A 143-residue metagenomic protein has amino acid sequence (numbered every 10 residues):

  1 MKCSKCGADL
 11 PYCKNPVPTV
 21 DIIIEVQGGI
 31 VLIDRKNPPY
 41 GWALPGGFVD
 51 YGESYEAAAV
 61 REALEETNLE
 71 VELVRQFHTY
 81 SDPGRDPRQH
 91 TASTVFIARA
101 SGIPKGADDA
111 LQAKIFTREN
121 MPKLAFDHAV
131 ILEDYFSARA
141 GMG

Functional and structural regions predicted by a protein language model:
M1-D21: Acidic, metal-coordinating catalytic segment for phosphate/diphosphate chemistry, firing primarily on the Nudix
K2, P16, Y40, H90-A92: Residue-level preference for beta-strand/loop junctions
P18-V20, G28, A92-T94, L111: Change "...and in nucleic-acid phosphodiester-cleaving endonucleases..." to "...and in nucleic-acid processing enzymes
V20, E25-E66: Conserved Nudix-box catalytic region and its N-terminal flanking loop in Nudix hydrolases and closely related
V26-G29, K36, R99-I103, R118-N120: Short loop segments at secondary-structure junctions
L69-H78: A short coil-to-beta-strand element that immediately follows conserved catalytic motifs
Y80-P104, Y135, R139: Active-site-adjacent beta-strand/loop module that shapes the phosphate/pyrophosphate-binding cleft
V95-I97, K105-S137: NUDIX/MutT-family hydrolases
